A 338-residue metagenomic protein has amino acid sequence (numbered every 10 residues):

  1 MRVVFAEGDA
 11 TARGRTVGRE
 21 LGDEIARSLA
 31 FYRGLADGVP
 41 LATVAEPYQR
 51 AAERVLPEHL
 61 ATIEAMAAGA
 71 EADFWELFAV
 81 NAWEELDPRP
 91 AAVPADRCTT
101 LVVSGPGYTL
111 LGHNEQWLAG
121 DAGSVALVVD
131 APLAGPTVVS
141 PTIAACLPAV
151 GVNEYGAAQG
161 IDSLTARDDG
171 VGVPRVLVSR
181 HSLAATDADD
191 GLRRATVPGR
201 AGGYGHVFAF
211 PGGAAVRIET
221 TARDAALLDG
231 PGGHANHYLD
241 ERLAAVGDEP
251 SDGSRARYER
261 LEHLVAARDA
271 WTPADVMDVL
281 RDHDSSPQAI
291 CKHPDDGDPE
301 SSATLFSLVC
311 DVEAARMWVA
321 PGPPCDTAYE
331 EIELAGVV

Functional and structural regions predicted by a protein language model:
M1-R97, A184-R223, P231-V338: C-terminus-biased signal that marks the final domain/tail of proteins
V17-E20, F31-V39, R54-R175, A201-G203: A contiguous strand-loop segment
H113, R175, R180, R257-R260: Basic side chains
W117-A119, T165-R167, R223-A225, P323-T327: Short, surface-exposed beta-strand-loop junctions and turns on beta-sheet-rich folds
V152, G160, G172-D190, A195-T196: Internal metal/ion-chelating core segments
L228: Extended polysaccharide-engagement surfaces of secreted carbohydrate-active enzymes
